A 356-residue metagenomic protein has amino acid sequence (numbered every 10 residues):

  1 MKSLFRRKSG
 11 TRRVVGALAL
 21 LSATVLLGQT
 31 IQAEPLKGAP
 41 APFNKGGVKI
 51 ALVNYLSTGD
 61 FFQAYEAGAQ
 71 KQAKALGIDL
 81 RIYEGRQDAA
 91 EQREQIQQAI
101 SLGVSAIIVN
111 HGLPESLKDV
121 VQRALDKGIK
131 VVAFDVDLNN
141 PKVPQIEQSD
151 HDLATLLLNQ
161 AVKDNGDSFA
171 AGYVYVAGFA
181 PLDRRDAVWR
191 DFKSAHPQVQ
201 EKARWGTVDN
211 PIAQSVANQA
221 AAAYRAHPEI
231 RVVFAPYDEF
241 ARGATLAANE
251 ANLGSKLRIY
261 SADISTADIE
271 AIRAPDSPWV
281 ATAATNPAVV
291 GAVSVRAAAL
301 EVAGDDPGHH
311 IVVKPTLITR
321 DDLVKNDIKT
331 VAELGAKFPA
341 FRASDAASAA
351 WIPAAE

Functional and structural regions predicted by a protein language model:
S3-L18: Bacterial N-terminal signal peptides that target proteins for export
L4-R7, Q29-E356: A residue-level marker of the well-folded mature domains of exported/periplasmic proteins
A17-G28: Bacterial N-terminal signal peptides
